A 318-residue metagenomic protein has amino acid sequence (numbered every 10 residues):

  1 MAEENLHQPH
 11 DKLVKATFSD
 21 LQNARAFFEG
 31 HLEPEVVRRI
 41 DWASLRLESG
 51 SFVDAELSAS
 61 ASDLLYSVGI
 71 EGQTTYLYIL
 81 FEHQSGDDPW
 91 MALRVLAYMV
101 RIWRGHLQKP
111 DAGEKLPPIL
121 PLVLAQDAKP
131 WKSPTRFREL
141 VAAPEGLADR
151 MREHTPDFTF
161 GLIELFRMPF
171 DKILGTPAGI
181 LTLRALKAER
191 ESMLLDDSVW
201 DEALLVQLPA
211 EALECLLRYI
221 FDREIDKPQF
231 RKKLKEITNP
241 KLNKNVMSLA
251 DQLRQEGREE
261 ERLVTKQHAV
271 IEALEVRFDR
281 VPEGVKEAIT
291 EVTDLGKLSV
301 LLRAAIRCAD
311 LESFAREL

Functional and structural regions predicted by a protein language model:
M1-L318: Elongated, amphipathic alpha-helical interaction scaffolds
